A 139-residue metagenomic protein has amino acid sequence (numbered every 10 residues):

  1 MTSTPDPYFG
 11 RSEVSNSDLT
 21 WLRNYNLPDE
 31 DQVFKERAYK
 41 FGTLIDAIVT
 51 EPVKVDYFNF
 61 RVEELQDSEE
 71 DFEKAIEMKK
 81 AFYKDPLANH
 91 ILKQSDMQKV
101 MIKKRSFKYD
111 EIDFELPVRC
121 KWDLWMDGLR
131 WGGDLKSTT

Functional and structural regions predicted by a protein language model:
M1-K121: Metal-dependent nuclease catalytic cores that hydrolyze phosphodiester bonds in DNA/RNA, characterized by
C120-T139: Conserved catalytic cores of phosphodiester-cleaving nucleases, focusing on short active-site segments
